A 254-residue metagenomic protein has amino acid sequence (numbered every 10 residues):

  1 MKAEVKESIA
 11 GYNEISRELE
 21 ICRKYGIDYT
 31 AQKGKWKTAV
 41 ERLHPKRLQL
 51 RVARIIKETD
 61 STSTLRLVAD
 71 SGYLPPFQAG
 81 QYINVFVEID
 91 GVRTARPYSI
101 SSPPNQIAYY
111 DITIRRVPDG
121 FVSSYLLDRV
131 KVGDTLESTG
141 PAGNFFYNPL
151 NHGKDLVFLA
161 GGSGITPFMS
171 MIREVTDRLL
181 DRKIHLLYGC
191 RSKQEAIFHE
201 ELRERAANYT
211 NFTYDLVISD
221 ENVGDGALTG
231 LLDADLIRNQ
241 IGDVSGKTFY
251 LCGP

Functional and structural regions predicted by a protein language model:
M1-R23, K46, S192-P254: Reductase modules of NAD(P)H-dependent flavoproteins
M1-T62: Short, low-complexity N-terminal leaders and the immediately following helix N-cap/first helix
W36-T135, G153-K154, C190-S192, R203-A206 (+1 more regions): Ferredoxin-reductase
G80, G164, P254: Short, conserved phosphate/pyrophosphate- and ester-handling motifs at nucleotide-, phospho-/glycolipid
I100, P167-D177: Histidine-anchored nucleotide/phosphate-binding helix
D111, E137, V157, K183-L187 (+2 more regions): A structural signal for isolated positions on well-ordered beta-strands in alpha/beta enzyme cores
G140-H152: A short, basic/flexible loop-to-alpha-helix module at the beginning of a structural domain
N151-G153, E174-I184: Conserved S-adenosyl-L-methionine
